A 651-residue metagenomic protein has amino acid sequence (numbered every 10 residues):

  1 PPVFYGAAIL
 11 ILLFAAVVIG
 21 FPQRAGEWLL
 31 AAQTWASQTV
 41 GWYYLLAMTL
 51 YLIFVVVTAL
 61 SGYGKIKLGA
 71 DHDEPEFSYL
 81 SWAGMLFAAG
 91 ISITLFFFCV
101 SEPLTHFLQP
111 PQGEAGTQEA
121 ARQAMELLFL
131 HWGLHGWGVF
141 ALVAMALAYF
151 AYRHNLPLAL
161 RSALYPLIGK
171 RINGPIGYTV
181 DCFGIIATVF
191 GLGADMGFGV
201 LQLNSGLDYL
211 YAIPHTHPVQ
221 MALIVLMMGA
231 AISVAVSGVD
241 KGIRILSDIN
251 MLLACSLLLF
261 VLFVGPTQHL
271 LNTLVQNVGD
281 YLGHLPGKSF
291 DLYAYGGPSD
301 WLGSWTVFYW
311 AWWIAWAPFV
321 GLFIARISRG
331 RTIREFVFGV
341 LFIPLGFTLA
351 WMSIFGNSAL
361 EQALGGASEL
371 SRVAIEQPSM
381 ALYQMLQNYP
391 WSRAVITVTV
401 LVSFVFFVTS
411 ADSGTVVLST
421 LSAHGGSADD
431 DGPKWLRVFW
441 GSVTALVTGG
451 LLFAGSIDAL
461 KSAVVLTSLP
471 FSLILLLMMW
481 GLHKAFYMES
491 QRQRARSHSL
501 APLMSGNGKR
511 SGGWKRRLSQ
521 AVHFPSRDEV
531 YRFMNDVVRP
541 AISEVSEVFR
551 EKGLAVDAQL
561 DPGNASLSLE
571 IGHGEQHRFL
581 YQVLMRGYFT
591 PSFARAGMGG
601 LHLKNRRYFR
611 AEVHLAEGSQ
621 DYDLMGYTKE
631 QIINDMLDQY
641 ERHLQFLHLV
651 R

Functional and structural regions predicted by a protein language model:
P1-A120, F486: N-terminal alpha-helical transmembrane segments of multi-pass membrane transport and channel/translocase proteins
P1-I11, G169-Y178, I213-I232, V236 (+4 more regions): Loop-to-transmembrane helix boundary motifs in multi-pass membrane proteins
P1-P2, S37-W42, D71-A89, A124-L134 (+5 more regions): Transmembrane-helix boundary/entry motifs in multi-pass membrane transporters
P2-I19, L52-V56, I91-L95, L130-L201 (+5 more regions): Helix-loop-helix module between adjacent transmembrane segments
G6, S37-Y43, A47-L50, V180-T188 (+6 more regions): Membrane-interface loop-to-helix entry segments
F21-A36, V55-E76, A124-H131, A146-L156 (+7 more regions): Membrane-water interface regions at transmembrane-helix termini and the short interhelical loops of multi-pass membrane
E27-Q33, L60-Y79, L104-L127, Y149-P175 (+3 more regions): Flexible loop linkers connecting adjacent transmembrane helices in multi-pass alpha-helical membrane transporters
F98-P110, V261-H284, L345-Q377: Extracellular/periplasmic helix-exit of transmembrane alpha-helices
